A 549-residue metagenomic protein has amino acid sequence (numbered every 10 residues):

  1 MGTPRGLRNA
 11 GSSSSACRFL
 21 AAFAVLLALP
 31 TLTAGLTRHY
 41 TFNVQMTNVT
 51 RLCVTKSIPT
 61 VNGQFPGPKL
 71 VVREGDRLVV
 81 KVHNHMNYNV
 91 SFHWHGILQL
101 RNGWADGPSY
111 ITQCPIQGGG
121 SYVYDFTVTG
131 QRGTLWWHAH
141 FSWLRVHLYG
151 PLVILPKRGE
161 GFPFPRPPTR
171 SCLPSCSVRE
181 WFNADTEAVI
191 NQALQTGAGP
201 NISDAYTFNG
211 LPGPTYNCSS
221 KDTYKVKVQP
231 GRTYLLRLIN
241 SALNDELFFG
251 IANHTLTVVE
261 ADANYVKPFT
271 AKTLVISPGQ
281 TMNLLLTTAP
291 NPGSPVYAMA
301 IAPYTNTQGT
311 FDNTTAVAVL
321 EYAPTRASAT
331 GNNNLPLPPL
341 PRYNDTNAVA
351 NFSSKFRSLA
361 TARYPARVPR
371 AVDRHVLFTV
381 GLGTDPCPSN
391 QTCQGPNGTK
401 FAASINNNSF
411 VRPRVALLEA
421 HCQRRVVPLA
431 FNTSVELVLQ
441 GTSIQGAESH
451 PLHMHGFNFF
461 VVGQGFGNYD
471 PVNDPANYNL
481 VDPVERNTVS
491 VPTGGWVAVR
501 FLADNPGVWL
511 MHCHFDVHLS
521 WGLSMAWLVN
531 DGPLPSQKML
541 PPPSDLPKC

Functional and structural regions predicted by a protein language model:
G2-T3: Context-dependent free N-terminus signature
G11-A34: Cleavable N-terminal signal peptides of Sec/SRP-targeted secreted and luminal proteins
G11-S12, G67, G161-S171, T223: Membrane-interfacial loop-to-helix junctions in multi-pass inner-membrane proteins
R38-F164, D245-L274, V296-D312, P386-L502 (+2 more regions): Histidine- and aromatic-enriched segments that form or immediately flank copper-ligand environments
K157-P174, T325-P341, P533-P542: Low-complexity, Pro/Ser/Thr- and charge-rich linker/hinge segments at domain boundaries
P168-A242, P341, A348, S353-R357 (+3 more regions): Acidic-aromatic/histidine active-site loop/patch
A252-D262, V266-F269, T273-A327, N332-P336 (+2 more regions): Conserved small-residue hotspots that stabilize compact domain segments
G331-V376, C387-S389, F410-V415, P535-C549: Intrinsic disorder/low-complexity detector
